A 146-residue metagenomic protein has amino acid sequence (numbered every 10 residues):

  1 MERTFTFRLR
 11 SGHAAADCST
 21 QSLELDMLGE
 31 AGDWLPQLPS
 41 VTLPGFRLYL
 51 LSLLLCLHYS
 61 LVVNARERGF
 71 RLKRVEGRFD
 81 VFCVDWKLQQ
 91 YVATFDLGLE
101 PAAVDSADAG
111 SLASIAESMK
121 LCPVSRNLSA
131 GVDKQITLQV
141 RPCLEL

Functional and structural regions predicted by a protein language model:
M1-L51, Y59-L146: Extended beta-strand/beta-hairpin segments
